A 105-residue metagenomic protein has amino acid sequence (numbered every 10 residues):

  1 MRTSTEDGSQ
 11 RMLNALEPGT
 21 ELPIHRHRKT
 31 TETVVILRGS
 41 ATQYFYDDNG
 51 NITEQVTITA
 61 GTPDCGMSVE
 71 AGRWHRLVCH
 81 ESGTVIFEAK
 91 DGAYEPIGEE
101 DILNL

Functional and structural regions predicted by a protein language model:
M1-I24, T30: A short glycine-rich, His/Asp/Glu-containing loop-to-beta-strand
S9-R11, T30-E32, D64, G83-T84: Short, surface-exposed beta-edge/turn micro-motifs
L13-N14, H25, T31-I36, M67 (+1 more regions): His/acidic/aromatic-lined binding-pocket segments of jelly-roll/cupin-type domains and related regulatory beta-sandwich
E17, K29, I36, T62 (+2 more regions): A short, compositionally biased micro-patch
I24-H25, Q43-F45, G66-V69, H75-H80 (+1 more regions): Short beta-strand His + acidic residue motifs that chelate non-heme Fe in jelly-roll/DSBH and cupin folds
K29-N49: Glycine- and acidic-residue-biased ligand/ion/polar-headgroup-sensing regions
D48-S68: Extended, positively charged loop/linker patches that create polyanion-binding surfaces
G50-T57, W74-L105: Double-stranded beta-helix
